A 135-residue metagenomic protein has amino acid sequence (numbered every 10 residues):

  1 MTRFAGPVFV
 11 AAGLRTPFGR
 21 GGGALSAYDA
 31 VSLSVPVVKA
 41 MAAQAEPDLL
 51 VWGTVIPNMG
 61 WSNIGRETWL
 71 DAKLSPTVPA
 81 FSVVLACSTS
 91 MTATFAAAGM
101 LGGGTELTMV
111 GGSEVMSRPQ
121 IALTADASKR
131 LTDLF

Functional and structural regions predicted by a protein language model:
M1-V31: Condensing-enzyme catalytic core mediating Claisen C-C bond formation in acyl metabolism
P7-F9, D48-L49, F81, E106-M109: Structural motif
A12-L14, T54-V55, A72, G111-E114 (+1 more regions): Fold-independent oxyanion-binding glycine-rich loops and adjacent beta-strand/coil segments at enzyme active sites
G21-A24, W61-N63, R118-T124: Short acidic, glycine/serine/threonine-rich loops at helix termini
Y28, T54-L107: Conserved catalytic cysteine-centered active-site region of acyl-thioester-dependent Claisen-condensing enzymes
K39-D48: Phosphate/pyrophosphate-binding loops at sites that engage ATP/ADP/AMP, CoA/4′-phosphopantetheine, polyphosphate
L107-F135: Flexible glycine-/small-residue-enriched beta->alpha junction loops that bind anionic phosphate/pyrophosphate groups
